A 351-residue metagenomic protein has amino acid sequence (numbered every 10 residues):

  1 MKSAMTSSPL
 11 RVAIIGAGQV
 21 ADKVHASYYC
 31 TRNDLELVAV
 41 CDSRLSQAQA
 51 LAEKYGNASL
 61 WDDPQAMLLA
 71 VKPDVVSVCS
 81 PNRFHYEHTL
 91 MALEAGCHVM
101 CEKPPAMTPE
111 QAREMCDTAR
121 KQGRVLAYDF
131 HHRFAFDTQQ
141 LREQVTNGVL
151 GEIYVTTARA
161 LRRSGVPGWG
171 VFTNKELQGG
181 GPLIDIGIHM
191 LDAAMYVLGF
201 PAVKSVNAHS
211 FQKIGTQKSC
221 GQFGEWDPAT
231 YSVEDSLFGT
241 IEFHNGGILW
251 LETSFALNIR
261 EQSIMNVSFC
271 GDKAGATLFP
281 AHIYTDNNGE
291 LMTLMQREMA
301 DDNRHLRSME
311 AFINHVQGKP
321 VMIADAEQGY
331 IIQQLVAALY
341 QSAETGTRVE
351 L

Functional and structural regions predicted by a protein language model:
M1-P9, I14, L35, V75-S77 (+3 more regions): C-terminal helix-rich "cap/oligomerization" subdomain common to oxidoreductases
M1-Y55: N-terminal Rossmann-like dinucleotide-binding module
V20, L278, E298-E310: Active-site loop of classical SDR/Rossmann-like NAD(P)-dependent oxidoreductases, centered on the catalytic Tyr-X3-Lys
A21, C101, T108, L126-Y128 (+3 more regions): Hydrophobic residues in well-ordered beta-strands that form the structural core
Y55-T118: Beta-loop-alpha module in the N-terminal Rossmann-like domain of NAD(P)-dependent dehydrogenases, especially those
E114-H131, G151-T156: Rossmann-fold dehydrogenase core element
H132-T230, G346: Predominantly a Rossmann-like dinucleotide-binding segment in NAD(P)-dependent oxidoreductases
D192-H282, M309-H315, K319-P320: Contiguous beta-strand/loop segments that form the cofactor/metal-binding neighborhood of enzyme cores
